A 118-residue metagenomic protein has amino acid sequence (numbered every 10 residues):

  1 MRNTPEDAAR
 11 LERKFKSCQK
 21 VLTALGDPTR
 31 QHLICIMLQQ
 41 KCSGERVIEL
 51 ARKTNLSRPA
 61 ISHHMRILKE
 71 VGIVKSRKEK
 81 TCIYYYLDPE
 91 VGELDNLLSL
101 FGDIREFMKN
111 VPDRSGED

Functional and structural regions predicted by a protein language model:
M1-C18, C35-Q39, Y86-D118: Amphipathic alpha-helical dimerization/coiled-coil segments that flank or bridge DNA-binding/regulatory modules
K16-S57, C82-G92: N-terminal helix-turn-helix DNA-binding core of bacterial DNA-binding proteins
C35, H63-H64: Base-recognition residues in the alpha-helical recognition helix of bacterial helix-turn-helix
R52, H63, K69-E70: Alpha-helical residues within the helix-turn-helix
K69-E79, Y86: Beta-hairpin "wing" of winged helix-turn-helix
